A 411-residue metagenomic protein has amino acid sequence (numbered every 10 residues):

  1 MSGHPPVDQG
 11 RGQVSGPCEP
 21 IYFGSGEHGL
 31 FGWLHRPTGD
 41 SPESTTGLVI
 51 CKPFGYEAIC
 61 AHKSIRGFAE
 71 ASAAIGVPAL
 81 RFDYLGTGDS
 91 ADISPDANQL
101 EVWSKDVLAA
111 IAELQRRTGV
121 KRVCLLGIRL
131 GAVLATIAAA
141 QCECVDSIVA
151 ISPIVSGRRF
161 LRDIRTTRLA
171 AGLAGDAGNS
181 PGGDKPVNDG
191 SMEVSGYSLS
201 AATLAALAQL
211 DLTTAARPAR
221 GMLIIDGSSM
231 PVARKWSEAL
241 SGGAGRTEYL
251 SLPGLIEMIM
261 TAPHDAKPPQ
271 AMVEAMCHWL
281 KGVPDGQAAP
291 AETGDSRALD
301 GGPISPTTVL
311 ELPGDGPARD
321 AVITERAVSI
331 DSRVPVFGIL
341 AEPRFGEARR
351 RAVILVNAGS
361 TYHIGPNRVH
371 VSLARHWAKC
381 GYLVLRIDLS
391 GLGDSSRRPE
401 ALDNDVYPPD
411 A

Functional and structural regions predicted by a protein language model:
S2-T46, G282-R351: N-terminal cap/lid segment of alpha/beta-hydrolase-fold proteins
P37-D83, P343-D388: Short, surface-exposed "cap/lid" segments of acyl-processing enzymes
S64, P95-R117, L402-A411: Alpha/beta-hydrolase active-site loop
F82-N98, I387-D405: Glycine-rich "HGGG/HGxG" loop immediately N-terminal to the catalytic nucleophile of the alpha/beta-hydrolase
N98, C142-H278, D285: The alpha/beta-hydrolase serine catalytic core
C124-G127, V149-I151: Short beta-strand immediately N-terminal to the catalytic nucleophile in serine-hydrolase-like folds
L126-A135: Gly/Ala-rich beta-loop-alpha elbow adjacent to hydrolase catalytic centers
I137-Q141: Active-site signature of alpha/beta-hydrolase-fold catalytic machinery across serine- and Asp/Cys-nucleophile hydrolases
